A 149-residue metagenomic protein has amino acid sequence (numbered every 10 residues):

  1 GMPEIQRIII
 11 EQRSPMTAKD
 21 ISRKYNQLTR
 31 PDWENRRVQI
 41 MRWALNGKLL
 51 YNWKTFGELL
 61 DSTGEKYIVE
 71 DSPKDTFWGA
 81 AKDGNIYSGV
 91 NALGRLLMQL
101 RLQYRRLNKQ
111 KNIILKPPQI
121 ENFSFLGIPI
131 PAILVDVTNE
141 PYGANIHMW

Functional and structural regions predicted by a protein language model:
G1-W149: Charged, low-complexity intrinsically disordered segments
